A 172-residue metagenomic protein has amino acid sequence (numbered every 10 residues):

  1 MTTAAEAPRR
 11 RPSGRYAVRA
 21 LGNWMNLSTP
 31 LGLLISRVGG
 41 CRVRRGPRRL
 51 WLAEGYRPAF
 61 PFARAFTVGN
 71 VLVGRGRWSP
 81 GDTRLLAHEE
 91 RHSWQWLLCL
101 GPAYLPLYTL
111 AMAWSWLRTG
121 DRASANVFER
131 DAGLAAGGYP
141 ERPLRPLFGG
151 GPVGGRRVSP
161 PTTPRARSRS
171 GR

Functional and structural regions predicted by a protein language model:
T2-Y56, F60-F62, L100-R172: Metalloprotease/metallohydrolase-associated module, dominated by Zn2+-dependent proteases
F60-T67, V71-L86: Short pre-active-site segment immediately N-terminal to the catalytic Zn-binding motif
T67, E89, N126-F128: Hydrophobic transmembrane-helix microenvironments that flank and shape a buried ionizable site
L72, H92, L117-R118: Residues at structural and domain junctions
G76, W94-Q95, A136: Activation segment
G81, L97-L98, P102: Membrane-helix interface segments
R84-W96, A132: Active-site recognition of the HExxH zinc-binding catalytic motif
